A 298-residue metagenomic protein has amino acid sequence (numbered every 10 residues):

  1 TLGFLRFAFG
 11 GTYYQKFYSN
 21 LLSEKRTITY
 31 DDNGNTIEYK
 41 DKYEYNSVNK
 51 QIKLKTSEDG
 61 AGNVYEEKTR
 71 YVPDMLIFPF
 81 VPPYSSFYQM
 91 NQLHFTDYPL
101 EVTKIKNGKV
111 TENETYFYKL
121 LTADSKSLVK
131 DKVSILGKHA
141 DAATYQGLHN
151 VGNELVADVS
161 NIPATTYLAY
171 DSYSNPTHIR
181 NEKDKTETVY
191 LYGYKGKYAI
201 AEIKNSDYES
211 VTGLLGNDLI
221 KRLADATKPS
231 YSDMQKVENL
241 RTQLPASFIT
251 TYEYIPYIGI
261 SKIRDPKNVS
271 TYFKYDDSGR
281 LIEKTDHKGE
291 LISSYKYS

Functional and structural regions predicted by a protein language model:
T1-S210, L214-A226, M234-E238, T242-T271 (+1 more regions): Non-catalytic interaction/targeting regions
K288-Y297: C-terminal tail/sorting-segment detector
